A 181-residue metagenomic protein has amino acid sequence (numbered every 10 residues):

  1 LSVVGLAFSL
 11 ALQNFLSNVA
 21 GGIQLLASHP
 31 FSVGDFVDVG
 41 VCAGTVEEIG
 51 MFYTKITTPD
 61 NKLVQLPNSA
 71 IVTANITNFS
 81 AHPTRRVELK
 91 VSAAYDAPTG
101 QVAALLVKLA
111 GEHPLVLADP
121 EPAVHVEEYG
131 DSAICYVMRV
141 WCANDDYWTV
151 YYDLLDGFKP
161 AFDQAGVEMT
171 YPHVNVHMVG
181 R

Functional and structural regions predicted by a protein language model:
L1-A11: Small-residue-enriched core segments of transmembrane alpha-helices in multipass membrane transport and channel
L6, A20-G22, V72, Y151: Alpha-helical structural signal
A11-L26: Membrane-spanning helices that line or support transport/gating and their immediate boundary helices in channels
A11-Q13, N78-S80, W148: Short helix-coil transition sites and intra-membrane helix breaks within transmembrane domains of multi-pass
Q24-D119, I134: Soluble accessory domains appended to multi-pass membrane transport proteins
A93, A97, V107, L117-R181: Solvent-exposed, non-transmembrane regulatory segments of membrane-associated proteins
